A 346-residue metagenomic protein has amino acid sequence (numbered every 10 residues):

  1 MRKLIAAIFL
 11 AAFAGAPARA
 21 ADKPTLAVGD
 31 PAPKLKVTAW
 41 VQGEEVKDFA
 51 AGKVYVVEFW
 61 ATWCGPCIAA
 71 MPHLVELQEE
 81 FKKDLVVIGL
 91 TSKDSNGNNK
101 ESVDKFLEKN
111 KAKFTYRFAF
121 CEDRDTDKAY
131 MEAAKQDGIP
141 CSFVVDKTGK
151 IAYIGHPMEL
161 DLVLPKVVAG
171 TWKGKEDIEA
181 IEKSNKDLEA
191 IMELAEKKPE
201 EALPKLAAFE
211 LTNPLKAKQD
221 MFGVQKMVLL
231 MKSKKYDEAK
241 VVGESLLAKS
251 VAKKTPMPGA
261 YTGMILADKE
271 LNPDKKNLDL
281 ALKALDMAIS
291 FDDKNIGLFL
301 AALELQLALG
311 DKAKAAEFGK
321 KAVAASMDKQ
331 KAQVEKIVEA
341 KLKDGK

Functional and structural regions predicted by a protein language model:
A7-I8, P17-K36, D48-A51, G174-N185 (+2 more regions): N-proximal helix/coil linker or "cap" segments that precede and/or mark the start of modular domains
K34-Y55, E79: A short beta-strand-turn-helix
K53-Y55, W60-W63, D94, G138: Short pre-active-site segment immediately N-terminal to redox-active cysteine/selenocysteine motifs in thiol-based
F59-E79: Conserved redox-active cysteine motifs that mediate thiol-disulfide chemistry, especially di-cysteine Cys-X(1-2)-Cys
K83-K100, A112-D125: Thiol-based oxidoreductase modules, predominantly thioredoxin-like and allied folds used for disulfide exchange
D104-F143: Short, internal strand/loop/helix patches that form the active-site neighborhood or redox-interaction surface
C141-K216: Thiol-/selenol-based redox modules, centered on thioredoxin-like and closely related oxidoreductase domains
D220-L305: Alpha-helical adaptor scaffolds
